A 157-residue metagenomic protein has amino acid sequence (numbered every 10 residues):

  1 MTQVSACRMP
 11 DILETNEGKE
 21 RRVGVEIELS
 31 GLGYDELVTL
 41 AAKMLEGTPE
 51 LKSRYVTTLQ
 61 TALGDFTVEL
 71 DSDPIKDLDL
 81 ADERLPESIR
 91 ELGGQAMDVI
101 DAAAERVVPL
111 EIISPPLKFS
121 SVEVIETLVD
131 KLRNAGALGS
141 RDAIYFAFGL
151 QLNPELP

Functional and structural regions predicted by a protein language model:
M1-T127, K131: Terminal catalytic/cofactor-binding subdomain
Q60-L63, G149-P157: Short, conserved secondary-structure transition motifs
N134-A143: Active-site palm subdomain of RNA-directed nucleic acid polymerases
D142-L150: Short, conserved phosphate-binding/catalytic loop or strand-edge motifs used in phosphoryl-/nucleotidyl-transfer
